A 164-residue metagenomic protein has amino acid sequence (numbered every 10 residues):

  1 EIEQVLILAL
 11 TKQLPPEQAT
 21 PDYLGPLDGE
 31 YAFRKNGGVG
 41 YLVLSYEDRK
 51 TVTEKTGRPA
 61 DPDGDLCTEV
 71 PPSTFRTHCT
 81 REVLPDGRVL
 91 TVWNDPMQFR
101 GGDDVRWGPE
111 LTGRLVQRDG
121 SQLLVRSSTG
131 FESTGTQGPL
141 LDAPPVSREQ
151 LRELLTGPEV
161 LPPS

Functional and structural regions predicted by a protein language model:
E1-S164: Intrinsically disordered, low-complexity prosegments and terminal tails associated with secretory/extracytoplasmic
